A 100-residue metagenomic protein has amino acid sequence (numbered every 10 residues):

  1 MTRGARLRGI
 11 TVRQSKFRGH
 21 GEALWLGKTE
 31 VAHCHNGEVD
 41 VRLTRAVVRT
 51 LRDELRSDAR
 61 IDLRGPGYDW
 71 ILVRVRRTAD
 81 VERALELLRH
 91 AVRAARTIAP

Functional and structural regions predicted by a protein language model:
M1-P100: Charge-dense, helix-prone N-terminal extensions
